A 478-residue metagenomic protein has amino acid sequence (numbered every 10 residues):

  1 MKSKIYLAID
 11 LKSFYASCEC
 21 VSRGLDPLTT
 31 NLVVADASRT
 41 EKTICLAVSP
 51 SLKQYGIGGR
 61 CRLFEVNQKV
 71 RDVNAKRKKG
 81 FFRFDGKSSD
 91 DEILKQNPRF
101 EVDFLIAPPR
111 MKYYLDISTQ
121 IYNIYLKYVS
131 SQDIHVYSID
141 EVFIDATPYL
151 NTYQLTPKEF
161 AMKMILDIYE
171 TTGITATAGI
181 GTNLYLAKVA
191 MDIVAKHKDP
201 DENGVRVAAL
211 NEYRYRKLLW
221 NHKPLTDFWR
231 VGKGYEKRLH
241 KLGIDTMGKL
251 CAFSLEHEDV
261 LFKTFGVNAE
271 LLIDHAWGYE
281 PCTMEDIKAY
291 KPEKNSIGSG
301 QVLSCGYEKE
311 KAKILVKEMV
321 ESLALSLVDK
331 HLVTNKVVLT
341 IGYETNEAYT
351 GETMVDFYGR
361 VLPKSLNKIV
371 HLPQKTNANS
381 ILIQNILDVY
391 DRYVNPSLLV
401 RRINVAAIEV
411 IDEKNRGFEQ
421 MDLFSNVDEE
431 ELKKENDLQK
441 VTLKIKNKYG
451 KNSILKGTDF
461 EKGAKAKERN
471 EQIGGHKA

Functional and structural regions predicted by a protein language model:
M1-D274, P281-M284, E429-A478: Gly/Gly-Pro- and Ser/Thr-rich, intrinsically disordered tail segments characteristic of DNA damage-repair and tolerance
A8, D227, K233-L399, Q420: DNA-contacting surface of Y-family translesion DNA polymerases
K12-F14, S38-K42, Y343-A348, V410-E413: Short, charged/polar surface micro-motifs in flexible loops or helix N-caps
C18, V361-A478: Acidic, metal-coordinating catalytic segment for phosphate/diphosphate chemistry, firing primarily on the Nudix
T30, A176, N335-V337, I403 (+1 more regions): Change "...and in nucleic-acid phosphodiester-cleaving endonucleases..." to "...and in nucleic-acid processing enzymes
T182-Y185, D274-W277, V333-T345, L399-I411 (+1 more regions): A glycine-rich phosphate-binding loop feature that marks nucleotide/adenosyl-phosphate handling sites
V189-A190, Y349-E352, N415-R416: Short, well-ordered secondary-structure micro-motifs
